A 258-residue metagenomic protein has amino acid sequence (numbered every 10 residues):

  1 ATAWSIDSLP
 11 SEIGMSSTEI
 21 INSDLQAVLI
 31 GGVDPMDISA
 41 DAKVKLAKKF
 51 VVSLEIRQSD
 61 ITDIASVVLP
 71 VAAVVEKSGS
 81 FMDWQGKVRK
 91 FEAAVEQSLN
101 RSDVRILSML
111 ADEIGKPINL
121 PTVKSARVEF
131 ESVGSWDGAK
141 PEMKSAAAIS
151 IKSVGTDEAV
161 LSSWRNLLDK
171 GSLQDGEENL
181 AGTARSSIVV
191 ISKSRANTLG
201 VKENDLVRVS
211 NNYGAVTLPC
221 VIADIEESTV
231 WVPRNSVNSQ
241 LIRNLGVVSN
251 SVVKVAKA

Functional and structural regions predicted by a protein language model:
T2-L99, R105-P117, P121-A258: A cross-kingdom feature strongest in bacterial/archaeal respiratory oxidoreductases
